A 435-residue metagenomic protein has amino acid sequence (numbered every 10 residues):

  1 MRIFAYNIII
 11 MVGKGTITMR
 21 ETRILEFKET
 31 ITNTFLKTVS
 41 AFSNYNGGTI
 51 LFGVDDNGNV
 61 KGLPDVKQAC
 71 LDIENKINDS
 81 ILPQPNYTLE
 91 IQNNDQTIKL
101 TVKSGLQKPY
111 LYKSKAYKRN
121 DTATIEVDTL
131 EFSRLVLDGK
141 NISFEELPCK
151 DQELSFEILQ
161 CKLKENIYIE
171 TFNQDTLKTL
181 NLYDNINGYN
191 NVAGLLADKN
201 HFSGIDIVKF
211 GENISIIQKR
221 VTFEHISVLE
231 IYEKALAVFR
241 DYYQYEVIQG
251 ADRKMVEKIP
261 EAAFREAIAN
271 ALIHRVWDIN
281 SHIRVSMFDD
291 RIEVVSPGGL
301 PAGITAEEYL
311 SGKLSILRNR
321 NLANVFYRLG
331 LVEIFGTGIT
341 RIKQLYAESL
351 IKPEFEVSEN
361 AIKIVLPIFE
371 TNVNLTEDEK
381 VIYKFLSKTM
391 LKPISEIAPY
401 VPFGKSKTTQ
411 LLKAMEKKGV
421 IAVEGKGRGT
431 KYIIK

Functional and structural regions predicted by a protein language model:
M1-I50, V54-T101, L106-K108, K113-A116: Polybasic/polar functional segments that serve as interface/processing modules
Q84-K150, I279-H282, E333-G336, E348-V357 (+1 more regions): Intrinsically disordered, low-complexity regulatory tails
D121-S281, M287-G303, E307-I316, G338: Active-site helix-to-loop segments that bind/position phosphate- or nucleotide-bearing substrates and donors across
E308-S349: ATP phosphate-binding glycine-rich loop and adjacent ATP-lid/helix-beta elements within ATP-binding kinase/ATPase
I368-F369, L375-D378, K426-K435: Short, cationic-aromatic polyanion-contact patches
N374-F403: Short amphipathic alpha-helical interface segments
P402-A414: Short amphipathic alpha-helical interaction segments
E416-K426: A short, conserved structural fragment
